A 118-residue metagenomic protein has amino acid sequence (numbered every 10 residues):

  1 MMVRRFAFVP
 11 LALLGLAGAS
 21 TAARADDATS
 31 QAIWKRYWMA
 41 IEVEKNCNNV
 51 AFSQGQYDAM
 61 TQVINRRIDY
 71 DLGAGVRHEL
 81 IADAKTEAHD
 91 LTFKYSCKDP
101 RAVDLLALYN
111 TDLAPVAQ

Functional and structural regions predicted by a protein language model:
M1-V9: Bacterial N-terminal signal peptides that target proteins for export
V9-A17: Bacterial N-terminal signal peptides
L14, T29, T86: Generic anion/oxyanion-binding catalytic loop in active/binding sites
G18-A25: Sec/Tat signal peptide C-region and signal peptidase I cleavage site
D26-A74: Short N-proximal segments of mature Sec-exported proteins
G55-Q118: Compact alpha-helical subdomains of small soluble proteins
